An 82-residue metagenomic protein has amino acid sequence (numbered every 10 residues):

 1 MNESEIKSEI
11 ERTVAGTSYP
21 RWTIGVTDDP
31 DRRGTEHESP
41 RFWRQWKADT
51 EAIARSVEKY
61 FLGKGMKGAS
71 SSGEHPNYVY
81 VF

Functional and structural regions predicted by a protein language model:
M1-F82: GIY-YIG nuclease catalytic motif and its immediate N-terminal context
